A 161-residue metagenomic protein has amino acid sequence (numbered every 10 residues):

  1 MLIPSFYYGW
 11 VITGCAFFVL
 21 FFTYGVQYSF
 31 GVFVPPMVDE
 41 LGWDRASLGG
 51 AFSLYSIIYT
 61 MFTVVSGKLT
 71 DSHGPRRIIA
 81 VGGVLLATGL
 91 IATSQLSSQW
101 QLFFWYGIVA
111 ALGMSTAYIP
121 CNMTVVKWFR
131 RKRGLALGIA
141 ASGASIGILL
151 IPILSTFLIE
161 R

Functional and structural regions predicted by a protein language model:
Y8-R45, F62-S66: Extracytoplasmic
F21, G89, W100-T116: Hydrophobic core of transmembrane alpha-helices in multi-pass small-molecule transporters, especially MFS/SLC-type
M37, G107, S115-F129: Intracellular juxtamembrane helix-capping segments at the cytosolic ends of symmetry-related transmembrane helices
D44-F52, F103: Juxtamembrane helix-start elements in MFS-like secondary transporters
Y55-T60, S145-I146: Short hydrophobic/small-residue motifs within alpha-helical transmembrane segments of multi-pass transporter-like
M61-W100: Conserved MFS/SLC helix-loop-helix module at the cytosolic interface between two early adjacent transmembrane helices
I139-R161: Helix-loop-helix hairpin linking two adjacent transmembrane segments in secondary transporters
